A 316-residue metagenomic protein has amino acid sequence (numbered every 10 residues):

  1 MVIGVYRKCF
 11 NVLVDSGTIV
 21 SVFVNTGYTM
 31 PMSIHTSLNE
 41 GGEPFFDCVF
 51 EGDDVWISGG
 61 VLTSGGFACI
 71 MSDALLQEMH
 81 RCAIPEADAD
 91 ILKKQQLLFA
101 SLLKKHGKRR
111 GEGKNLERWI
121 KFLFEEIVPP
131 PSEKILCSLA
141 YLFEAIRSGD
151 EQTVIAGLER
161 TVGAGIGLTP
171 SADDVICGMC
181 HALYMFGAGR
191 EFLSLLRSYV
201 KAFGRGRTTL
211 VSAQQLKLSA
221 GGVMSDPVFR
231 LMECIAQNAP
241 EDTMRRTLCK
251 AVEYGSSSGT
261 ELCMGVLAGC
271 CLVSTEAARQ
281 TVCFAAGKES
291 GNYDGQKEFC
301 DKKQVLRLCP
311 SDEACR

Functional and structural regions predicted by a protein language model:
M1-L139, A172, R245: Phosphate/adenylate-binding glycine loop and adjacent helical scaffold
R110-L123, I127-R147, I155-Q215: Hydrophobic, aromatic-lined core segments that form the binding pocket/scaffold for planar heteroaromatic ligands
I146-Q152, I235-D242: Short helix-adjacent coil turns
Y184-M185, R190-N238, M244-Y254: Accessory, usually C-terminal, subdomains that scaffold auxiliary metal cofactors
V228, P240-D294, C309, R316: Acidic, carboxylate-rich catalytic segments that either coordinate divalent cations
Q304: Cationic, low-complexity basic patches in intrinsically disordered or flexible, solvent-exposed regions
